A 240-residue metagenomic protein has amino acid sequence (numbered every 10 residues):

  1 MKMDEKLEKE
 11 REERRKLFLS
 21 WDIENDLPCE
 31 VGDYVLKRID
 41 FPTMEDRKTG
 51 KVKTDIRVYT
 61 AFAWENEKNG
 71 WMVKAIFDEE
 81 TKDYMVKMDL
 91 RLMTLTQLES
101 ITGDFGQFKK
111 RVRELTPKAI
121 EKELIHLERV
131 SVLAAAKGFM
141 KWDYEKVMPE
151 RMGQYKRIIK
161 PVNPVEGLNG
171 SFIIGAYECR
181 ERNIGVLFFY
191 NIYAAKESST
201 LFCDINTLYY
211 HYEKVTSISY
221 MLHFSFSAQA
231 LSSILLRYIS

Functional and structural regions predicted by a protein language model:
M1, K156-R157, R182-I184, Y190 (+3 more regions): Residue-level marker of intrinsically disordered, low-complexity segments enriched for small/polar residues
K2-A63, K118-I184: Negatively charged, low-complexity tracts enriched in Asp/Glu with abundant Ser/Thr
L19, P42, G106, F189-Y190 (+2 more regions): Compositionally biased, low-structure terminal segments
I39, R182, A195-S198, S225 (+1 more regions): Short linear sequence elements within intrinsically disordered, low-complexity coil regions
F62, I76, Q229-L231: Intrinsic disorder/low-complexity segments
E65-K110, E178-I218: Intrinsically disordered, low-complexity regulatory segments enriched in Ser/Thr/Pro and charged residues
R91-K137, N206-S240: Mixed-charge, Lys/Arg-enriched low-complexity segments
